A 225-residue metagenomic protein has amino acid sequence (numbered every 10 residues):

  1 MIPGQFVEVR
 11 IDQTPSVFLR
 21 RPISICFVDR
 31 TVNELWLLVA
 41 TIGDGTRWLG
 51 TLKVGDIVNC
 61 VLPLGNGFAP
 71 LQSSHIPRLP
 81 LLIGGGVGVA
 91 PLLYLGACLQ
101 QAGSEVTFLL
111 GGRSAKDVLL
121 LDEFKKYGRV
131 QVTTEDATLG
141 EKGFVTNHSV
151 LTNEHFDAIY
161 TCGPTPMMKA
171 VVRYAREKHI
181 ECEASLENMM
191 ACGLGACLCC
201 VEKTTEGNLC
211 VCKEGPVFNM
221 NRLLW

Functional and structural regions predicted by a protein language model:
M1-V54: Ferredoxin-reductase
G4, P22, E34-L35, L92 (+3 more regions): A general structural signal for well-ordered alpha-helical segments in protein cores
D12-T14, P63, T205: Short, surface-exposed secondary-structure boundary micro-motifs
P15-I25, G65-S73, C212: Short, Lys/Arg- and Gly-enriched loop/turn segments at beta-strand edges
D44-E187: FNR/FR-type flavoprotein reductase catalytic core
T165, E187-P216: Local cysteine-cluster metal-coordination motifs and their immediate loop/turn environment, predominantly Fe-S cluster
P216-W225: Short microdomains enriched in Cys/His and/or Lys/Arg
